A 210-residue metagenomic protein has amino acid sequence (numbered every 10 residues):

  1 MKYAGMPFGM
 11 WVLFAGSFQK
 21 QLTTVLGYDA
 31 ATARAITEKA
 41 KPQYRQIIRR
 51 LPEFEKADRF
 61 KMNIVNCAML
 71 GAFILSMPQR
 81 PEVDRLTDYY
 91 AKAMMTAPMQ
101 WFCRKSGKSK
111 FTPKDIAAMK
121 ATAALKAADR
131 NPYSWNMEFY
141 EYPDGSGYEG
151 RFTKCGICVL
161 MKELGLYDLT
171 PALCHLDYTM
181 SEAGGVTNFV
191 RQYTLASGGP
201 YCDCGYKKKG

Functional and structural regions predicted by a protein language model:
M1-M77: N-terminal, charged low-complexity regulatory/assembly segments
L22, M77, K126-D129, D177-M180 (+1 more regions): Hydrophobic, Leu/Ile/Phe/Ala-enriched alpha-helical segments that form helix-helix packing faces
V65-G71, L75-L164: Amphipathic interaction/junction segments at domain boundaries or subunit interfaces
A68, L176, G199: Short, well-structured alpha-helical interface segments that form or flank functional binding sites
N131, S197-G198: A short catalytic or substrate-binding loop motif that flags glycine-/basic-rich loops and adjacent residues that bind
E138-A196: Short, hydrophobic/π-rich interface segment
D144, K208-G210: Short acidic-glycine loop/turn motifs at beta-strand connectors
G198-K208: C-terminal edge-of-domain segments
